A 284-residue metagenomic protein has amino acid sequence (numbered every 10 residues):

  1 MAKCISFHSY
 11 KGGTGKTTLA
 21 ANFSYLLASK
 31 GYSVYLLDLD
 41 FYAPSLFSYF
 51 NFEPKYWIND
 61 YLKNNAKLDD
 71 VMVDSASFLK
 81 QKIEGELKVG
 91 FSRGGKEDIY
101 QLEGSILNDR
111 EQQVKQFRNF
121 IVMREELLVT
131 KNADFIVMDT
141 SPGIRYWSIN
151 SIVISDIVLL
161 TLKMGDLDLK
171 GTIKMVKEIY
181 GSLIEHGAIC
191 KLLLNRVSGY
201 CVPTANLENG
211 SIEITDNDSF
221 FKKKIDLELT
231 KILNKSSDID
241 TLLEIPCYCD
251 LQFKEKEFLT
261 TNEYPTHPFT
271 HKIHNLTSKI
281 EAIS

Functional and structural regions predicted by a protein language model:
M1-C4, P203-A205, T277-S284: Acidic-aromatic/histidine active-site loop/patch
K3-V71, F135: Walker A/P-loop NTP-binding active-site region of P-loop NTPases, recognizing the glycine-rich GxxxxGKT/S
A21, T266-E281: Short, amphipathic alpha-helical "lid/cap" segments that border enzyme active or binding sites
S29, I121-D240: Conserved catalytic-core segment of NTP-binding enzymes
K30, L243-K254: Short, glycine-rich, amphipathic interfacial segments at transmembrane boundaries or analogous
F41-L127, F253-K256: P-loop/Walker-type NTP enzyme "switch/lid" segment
F253-K272: C-terminal boundary of histidine-terminating zinc-finger modules
